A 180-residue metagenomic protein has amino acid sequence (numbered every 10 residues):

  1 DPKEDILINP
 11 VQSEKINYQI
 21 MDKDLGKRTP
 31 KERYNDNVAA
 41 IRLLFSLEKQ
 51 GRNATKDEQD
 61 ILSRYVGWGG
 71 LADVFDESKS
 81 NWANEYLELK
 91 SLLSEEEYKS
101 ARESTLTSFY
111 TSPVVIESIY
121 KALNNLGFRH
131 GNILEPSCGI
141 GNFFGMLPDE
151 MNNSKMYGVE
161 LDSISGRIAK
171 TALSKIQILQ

Functional and structural regions predicted by a protein language model:
D1-Q180: Class I S-adenosyl-L-methionine-dependent methyltransferase catalytic core
